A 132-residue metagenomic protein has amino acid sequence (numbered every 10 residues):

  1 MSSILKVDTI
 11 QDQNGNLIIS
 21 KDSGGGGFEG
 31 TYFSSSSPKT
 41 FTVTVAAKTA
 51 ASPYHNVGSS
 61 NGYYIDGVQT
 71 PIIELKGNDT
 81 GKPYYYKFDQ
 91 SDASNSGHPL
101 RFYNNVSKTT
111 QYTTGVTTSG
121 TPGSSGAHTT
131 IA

Functional and structural regions predicted by a protein language model:
M1-S37: Intrinsic low-complexity, repeat-rich intrinsically disordered segments enriched in small/flexible residues
G30-A132: Extracytoplasmic copper-binding redox domains, predominantly the cupredoxin/blue-copper superfamily
